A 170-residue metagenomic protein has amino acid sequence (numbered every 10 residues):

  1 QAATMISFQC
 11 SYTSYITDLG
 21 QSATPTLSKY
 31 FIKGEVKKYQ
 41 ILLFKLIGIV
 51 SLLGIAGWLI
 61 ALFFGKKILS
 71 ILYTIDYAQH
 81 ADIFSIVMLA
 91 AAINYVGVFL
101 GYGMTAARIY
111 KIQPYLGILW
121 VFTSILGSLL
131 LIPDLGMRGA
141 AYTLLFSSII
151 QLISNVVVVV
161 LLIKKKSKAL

Functional and structural regions predicted by a protein language model:
Q1, F44, L62-A92, R138: Interfacial segments at transmembrane-helix termini and the short loops linking adjacent helices
A3, E35-L52, A56-F64, A81-F84: Interfacial transmembrane-helix starts/ends
A3-I6, V50, F84-V87, A91 (+2 more regions): Residue-level recognition of transmembrane alpha-helices in multi-pass small-molecule transporters/permeases
M5-G34, G103-A106: Helix-loop junctions and terminal segments of transmembrane helices in multi-pass membrane transport/translocation
Q9-T13, L53, G57, A61 (+5 more regions): Alpha-helical transmembrane segments of multipass membrane proteins
F31-G34, R108-Y110, L135-R138: Membrane-helix interface residues
G65, I118-I153, V157-L161, K165: Membrane-interface helix-loop junctions in multi-pass transport and translocation proteins
L89-L119: Membrane-interface junctions at transmembrane-helix termini in multi-pass inner-membrane proteins
